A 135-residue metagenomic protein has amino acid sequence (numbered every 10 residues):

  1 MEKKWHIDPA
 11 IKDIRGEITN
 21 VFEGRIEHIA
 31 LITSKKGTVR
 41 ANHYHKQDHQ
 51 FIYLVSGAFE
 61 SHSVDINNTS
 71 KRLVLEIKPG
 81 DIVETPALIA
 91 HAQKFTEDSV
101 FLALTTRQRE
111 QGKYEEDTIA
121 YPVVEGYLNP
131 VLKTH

Functional and structural regions predicted by a protein language model:
M1-H28: A short, N-terminal "cap"/entry segment at the start of jelly-roll beta-barrel domains of the cupin/DSBH fold
H6, T96-H135: Double-stranded beta-helix
I18, N42, S61-H62, T85 (+2 more regions): Short beta-strand His + acidic residue motifs that chelate non-heme Fe in jelly-roll/DSBH and cupin folds
A30-D48: Conserved short histidine dyad/triad with adjacent acidic residue
H43, H49-L54, L75, V83 (+1 more regions): His/acidic/aromatic-lined binding-pocket segments of jelly-roll/cupin-type domains and related regulatory beta-sandwich
K46-S61, D65, L104: Short, conserved beta-strand element in jelly-roll/cupin
Q47, D81, I89, E97 (+1 more regions): A generic "binding-loop/recognition-motif" signal
D65-A87: Short acidic-glycine-tyrosine-enriched beta hairpin
